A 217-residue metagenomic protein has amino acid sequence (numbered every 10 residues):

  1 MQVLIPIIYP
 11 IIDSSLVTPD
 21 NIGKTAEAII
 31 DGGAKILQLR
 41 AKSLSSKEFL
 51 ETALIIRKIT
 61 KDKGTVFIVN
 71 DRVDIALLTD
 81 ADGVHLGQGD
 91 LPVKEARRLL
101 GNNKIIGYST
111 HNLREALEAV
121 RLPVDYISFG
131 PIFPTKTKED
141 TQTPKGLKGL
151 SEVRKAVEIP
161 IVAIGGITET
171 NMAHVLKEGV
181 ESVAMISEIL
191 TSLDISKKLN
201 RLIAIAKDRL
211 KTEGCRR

Functional and structural regions predicted by a protein language model:
M1-L91, R98-Y126, Q142-K148, E152 (+5 more regions): Conserved N-terminal beta1-alpha1 strand-loop-helix module at the mouth
S14, F133-T135: A short, flexible beta-alpha/helix-coil linker loop
V84, V183-A184: Paired acidic/hydrophobic, glycine-rich loop segments that form the ligand-binding mouth/hinge of periplasmic-binding
T137-E139: Glycine/threonine-rich flexible loop motifs
E178, S182: C-terminal binding/interaction regions
